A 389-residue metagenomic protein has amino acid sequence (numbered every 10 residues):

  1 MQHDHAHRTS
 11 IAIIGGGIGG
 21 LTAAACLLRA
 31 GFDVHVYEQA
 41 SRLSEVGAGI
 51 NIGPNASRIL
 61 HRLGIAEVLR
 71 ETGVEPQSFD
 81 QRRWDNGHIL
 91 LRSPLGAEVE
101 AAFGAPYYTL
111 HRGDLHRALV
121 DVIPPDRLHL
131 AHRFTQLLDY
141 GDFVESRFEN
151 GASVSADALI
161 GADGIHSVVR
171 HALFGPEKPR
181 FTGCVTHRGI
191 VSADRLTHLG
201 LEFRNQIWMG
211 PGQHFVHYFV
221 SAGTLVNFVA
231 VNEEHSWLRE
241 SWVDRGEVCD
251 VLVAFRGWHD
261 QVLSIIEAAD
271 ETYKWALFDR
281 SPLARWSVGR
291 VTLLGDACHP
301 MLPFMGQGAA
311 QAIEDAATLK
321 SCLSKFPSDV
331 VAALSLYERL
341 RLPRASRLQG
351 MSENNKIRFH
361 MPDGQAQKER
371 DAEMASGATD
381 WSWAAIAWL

Functional and structural regions predicted by a protein language model:
Q2-I11, G53-S192, H235-A254, A384-L389: Conserved N-terminal helical subregion
S10, D33, L225-F228: Residues at the starts of beta-strands that form the adenosine-phosphate
A12-S41, I160-G161, H187, H217 (+2 more regions): Conserved mid-domain beta->alpha element of the FAD-binding
R42-R58: Conserved N-terminal glycine-rich FAD pyrophosphate-binding loop of Rossmann-like flavoproteins
E71-T72, R127, R256-K274, V330-S335: Acidic/histidine metal-binding catalytic segments
F181-G183, G200-R204, V248, D260-A276: A short coil-to-beta-strand element that immediately follows conserved catalytic motifs
F203-L238, V248, L252-R256, L277: Active-site substrate-recognition segment that forms the wall of the catalytic cavity or substrate channel
R370-L389: Tryptophan-rich aromatic "cage" segments
